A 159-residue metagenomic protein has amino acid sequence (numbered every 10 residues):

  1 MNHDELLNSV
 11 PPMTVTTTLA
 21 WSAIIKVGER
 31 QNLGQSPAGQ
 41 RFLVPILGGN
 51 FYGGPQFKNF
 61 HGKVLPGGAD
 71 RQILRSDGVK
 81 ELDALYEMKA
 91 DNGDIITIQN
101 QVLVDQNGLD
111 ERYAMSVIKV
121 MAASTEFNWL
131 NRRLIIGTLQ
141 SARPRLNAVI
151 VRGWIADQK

Functional and structural regions predicted by a protein language model:
N2-K159: Beta-strand-enriched cores of mature, soluble protein domains
